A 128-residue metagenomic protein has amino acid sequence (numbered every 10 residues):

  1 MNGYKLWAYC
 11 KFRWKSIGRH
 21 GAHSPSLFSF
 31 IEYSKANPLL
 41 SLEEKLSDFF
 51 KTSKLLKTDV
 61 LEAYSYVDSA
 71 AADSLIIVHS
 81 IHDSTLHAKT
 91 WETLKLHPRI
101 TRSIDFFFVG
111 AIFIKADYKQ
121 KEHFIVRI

Functional and structural regions predicted by a protein language model:
M1-L75, H82-I128: A short alpha-helical cap/connector motif
